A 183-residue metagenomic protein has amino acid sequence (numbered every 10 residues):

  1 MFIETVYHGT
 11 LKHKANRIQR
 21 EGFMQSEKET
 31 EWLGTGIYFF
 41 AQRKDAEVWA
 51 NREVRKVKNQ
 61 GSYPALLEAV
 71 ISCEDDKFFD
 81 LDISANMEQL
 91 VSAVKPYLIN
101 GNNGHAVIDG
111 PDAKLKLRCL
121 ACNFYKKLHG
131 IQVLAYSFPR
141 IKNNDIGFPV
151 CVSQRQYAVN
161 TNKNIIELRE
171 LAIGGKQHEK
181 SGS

Functional and structural regions predicted by a protein language model:
M1-W32: ADP-ribose/NAD+-binding catalytic cleft of ART/PARP-like enzymes
E4, G34-G36, P64-E68: Extracellular structured ligand-interaction cores
Y7-H13, F39-K44, V70-D75: Short, flexible loop/turn elements at secondary-structure junctions
G9, A65-S183: Active-site and NAD+-binding cores of ADP-ribose-processing enzymes
N16-R20, V48-R52, Q89-P96: Charged/polar, solvent-exposed surface patches and flexible loops
Q25-S26, V54-L66: Cytochrome P450 catalytic domain signature, combining two hallmark sequence patches
E27-E53: Extended catalytic/binding region for NAD+/ADP-ribose chemistry, centered on the ART fold
K28-E31, V57-Q60, F148-P149, A158: A general structural signal for short secondary-structure junctions and capping/turn motifs
